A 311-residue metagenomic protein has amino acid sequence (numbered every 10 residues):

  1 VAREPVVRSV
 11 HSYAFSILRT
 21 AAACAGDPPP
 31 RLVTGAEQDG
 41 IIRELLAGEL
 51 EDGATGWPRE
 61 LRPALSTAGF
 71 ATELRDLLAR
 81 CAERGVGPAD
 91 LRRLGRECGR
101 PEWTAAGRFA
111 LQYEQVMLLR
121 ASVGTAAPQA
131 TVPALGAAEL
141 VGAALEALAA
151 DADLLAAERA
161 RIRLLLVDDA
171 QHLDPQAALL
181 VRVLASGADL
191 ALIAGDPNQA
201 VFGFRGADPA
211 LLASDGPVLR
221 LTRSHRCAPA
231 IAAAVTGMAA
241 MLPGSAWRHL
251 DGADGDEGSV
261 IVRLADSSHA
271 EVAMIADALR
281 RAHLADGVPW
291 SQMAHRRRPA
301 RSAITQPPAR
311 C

Functional and structural regions predicted by a protein language model:
V1-D76, A82: Conserved P-loop NTPase-based nucleic-acid remodeling module centered on helicase motor cores
Y13-A14, A170-V181, A200-F202: Catalytic P-loop NTPase motifs of RecA-like helicase/translocase cores
L61-L166, P175-A177: Accessory N-terminal region flanking or inserted into the helicase ATPase core in nucleic-acid motor proteins
L165-L173, P197-N198, A300: Conserved Walker B
P175-D189, G206-S214: Short, conserved "post-DEAD/DEAH" coupling segment immediately C-terminal to helicase motif II within the SF2/RecA-like
G187-A200, G216-S224: Conserved phosphoryl-transfer catalytic core
V201-D215, A233-T236: Short regulatory helix/loop adjacent to the ATP-binding pocket of P-loop NTPases
S224-C311: Helicase P-loop NTPase motor core
